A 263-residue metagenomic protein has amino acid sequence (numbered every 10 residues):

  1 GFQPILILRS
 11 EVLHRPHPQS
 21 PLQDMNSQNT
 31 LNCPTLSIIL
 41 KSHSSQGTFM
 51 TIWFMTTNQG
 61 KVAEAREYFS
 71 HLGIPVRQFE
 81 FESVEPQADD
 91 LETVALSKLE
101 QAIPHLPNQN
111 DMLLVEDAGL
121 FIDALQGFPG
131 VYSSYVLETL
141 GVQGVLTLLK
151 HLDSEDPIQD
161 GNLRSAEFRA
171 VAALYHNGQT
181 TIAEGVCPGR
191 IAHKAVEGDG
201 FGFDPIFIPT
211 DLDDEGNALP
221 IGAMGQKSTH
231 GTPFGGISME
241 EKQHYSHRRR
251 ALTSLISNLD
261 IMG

Functional and structural regions predicted by a protein language model:
G1, L40-S42: Universal eukaryotic N-terminal targeting presequences
G1-H14, P18: Extreme N-terminal basic, low-complexity initiation segments that serve as generic localization/processing leaders
T51-W53, Q59-M262: Anionic-ligand binding patches
